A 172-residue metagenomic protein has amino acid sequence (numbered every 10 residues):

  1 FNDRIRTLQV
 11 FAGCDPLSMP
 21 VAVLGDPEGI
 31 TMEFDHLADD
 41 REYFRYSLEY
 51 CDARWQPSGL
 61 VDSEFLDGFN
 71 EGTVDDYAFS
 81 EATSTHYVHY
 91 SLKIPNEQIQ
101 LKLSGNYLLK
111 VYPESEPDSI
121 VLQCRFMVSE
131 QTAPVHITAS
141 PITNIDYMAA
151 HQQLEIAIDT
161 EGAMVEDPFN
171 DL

Functional and structural regions predicted by a protein language model:
N2-Y50, D146-G162, D167: Contiguous beta-strand segments within globular domains
D15-M19, T31, T73-A78, S91-P95 (+1 more regions): Short structured motifs
D40-G68, E166-L172: Extended low-complexity, serine/threonine- and proline-enriched intrinsically disordered segments
F44, V88, L103, L122 (+2 more regions): Residues that flank catalytic or metal-binding motifs in active/ligand-binding sites
L66-Y87: Extended, solvent-exposed segments with strong compositional bias
S84-S115: Ligand-binding face of N-terminal immunoglobulin V-set domains in extracellular IgSF glycoproteins
E116-Q123: Beta-sandwich strand segments
V128-H151: Low-complexity, Pro/Ser/Thr- and charge-rich linker/hinge segments at domain boundaries
